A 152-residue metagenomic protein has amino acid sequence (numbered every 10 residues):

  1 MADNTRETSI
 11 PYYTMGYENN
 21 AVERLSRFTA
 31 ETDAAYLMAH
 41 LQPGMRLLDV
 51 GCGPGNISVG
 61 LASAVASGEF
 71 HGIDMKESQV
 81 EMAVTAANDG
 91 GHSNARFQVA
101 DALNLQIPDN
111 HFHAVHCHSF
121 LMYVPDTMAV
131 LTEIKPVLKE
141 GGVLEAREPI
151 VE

Functional and structural regions predicted by a protein language model:
N4-T29: Class I SAM-dependent methyltransferase Rossmann-like catalytic core, especially the SAM/SAH-binding loop
R27-M45, G60: Conserved alpha-helix/loop element of class I SAM-dependent methyltransferases that forms part of the SAM/SAH-binding
R46-V50, P54-N104, A129: Class I SAM-dependent methyltransferase SAM/SAH-binding core
L103-A114: A short acidic, Gly/Pro-enriched loop at the edge of an enzyme's catalytic core that lines a small-molecule cofactor
H113-T127: A short SAM/SAH-binding and catalytic strip from SAM-dependent methyltransferases
M128-V143: A short glycine-rich, Lys/Arg-flanked "PGG" loop and its adjoining helix->strand segment in the class I
E145-E152: Conserved class I S-adenosyl-L-methionine
